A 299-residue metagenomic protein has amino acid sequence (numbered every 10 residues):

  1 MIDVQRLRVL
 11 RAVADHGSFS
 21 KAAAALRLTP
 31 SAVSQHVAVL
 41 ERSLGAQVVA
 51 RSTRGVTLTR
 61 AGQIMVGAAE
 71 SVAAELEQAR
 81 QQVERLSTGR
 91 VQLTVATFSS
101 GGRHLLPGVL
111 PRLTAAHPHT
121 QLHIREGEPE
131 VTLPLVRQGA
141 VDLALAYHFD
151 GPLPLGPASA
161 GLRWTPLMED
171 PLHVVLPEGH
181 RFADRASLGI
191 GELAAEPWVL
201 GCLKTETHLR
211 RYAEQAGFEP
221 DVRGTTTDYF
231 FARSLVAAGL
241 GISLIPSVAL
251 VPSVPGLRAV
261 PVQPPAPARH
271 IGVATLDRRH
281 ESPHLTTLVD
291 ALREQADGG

Functional and structural regions predicted by a protein language model:
A12-R27: Short helix-boundary/capping micro-motifs
F19, E41-L58: A short LG(V/I)-centered, amphipathic sequence patch enriched for acidic residue(s) preceding the LG motif
R90-L153, P157, T226: Central regulatory/effector-binding core of bacterial HTH transcription factors
L105, H173, R258-G299: A late-sequence structural motif
E128-L133, R137-V141, Y147, K204-R258: Hydrophobic hinge/microswitch elements
Y147-F149, F182-G189, E196-A216, E281-V289 (+1 more regions): Secondary-structure junction motif
L153-P166, D170, F230-R278: Beta-alpha-beta core module
P157-L172, L176-W198: Flexible hinge/capping segments at coil-to-helix
